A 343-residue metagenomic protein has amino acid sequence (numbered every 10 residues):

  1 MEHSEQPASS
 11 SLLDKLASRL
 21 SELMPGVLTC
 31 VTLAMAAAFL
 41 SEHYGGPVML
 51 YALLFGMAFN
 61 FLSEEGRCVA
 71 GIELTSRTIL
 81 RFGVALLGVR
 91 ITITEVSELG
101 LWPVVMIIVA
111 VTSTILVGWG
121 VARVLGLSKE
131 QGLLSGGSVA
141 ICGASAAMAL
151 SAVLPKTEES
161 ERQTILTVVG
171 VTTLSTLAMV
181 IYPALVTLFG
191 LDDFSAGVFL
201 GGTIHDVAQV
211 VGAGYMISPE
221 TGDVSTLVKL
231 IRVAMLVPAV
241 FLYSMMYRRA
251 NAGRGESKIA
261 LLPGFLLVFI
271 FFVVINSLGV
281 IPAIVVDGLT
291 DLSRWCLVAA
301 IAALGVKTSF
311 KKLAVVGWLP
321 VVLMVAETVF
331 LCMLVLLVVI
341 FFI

Functional and structural regions predicted by a protein language model:
E2-R77, L86-E95, P238-R294, A300-G317 (+1 more regions): Structural signature of multi-pass alpha-helical membrane transport proteins
V27-T29, F82, L87-W119, I165-T176 (+2 more regions): Entry/N-cap segments of selected transmembrane alpha helices and their immediately preceding amphipathic helices
C30-V31, M35, R77-I91, G137-A149 (+5 more regions): Small-residue-rich segments of transmembrane alpha-helices in multi-pass membrane proteins, especially helix faces
S41-M57, R77-I79, L99-T112, G136-V139 (+4 more regions): Structural signature of hydrophobic alpha-helical transmembrane segments
S63-E65, V124-Q131, A152-I165, L188-S195 (+3 more regions): Juxtamembrane helix-boundary/capping and inter-helix hinge elements in multi-pass membrane proteins
G71-V84, P103-I108, S128-V139, R162-G170 (+3 more regions): Cytoplasmic-side transmembrane-helix entry/capping segments in multi-pass membrane proteins
I93-W102, V186-A196, Y215-V224, L337-I343: Helix-coil boundary and interhelical linker segments in multi-pass alpha-helical membrane proteins
L127-L177, S195-S218, L292: Alpha-helical membrane segments and immediately flanking helix-loop junctions that form or couple to the substrate/ion
